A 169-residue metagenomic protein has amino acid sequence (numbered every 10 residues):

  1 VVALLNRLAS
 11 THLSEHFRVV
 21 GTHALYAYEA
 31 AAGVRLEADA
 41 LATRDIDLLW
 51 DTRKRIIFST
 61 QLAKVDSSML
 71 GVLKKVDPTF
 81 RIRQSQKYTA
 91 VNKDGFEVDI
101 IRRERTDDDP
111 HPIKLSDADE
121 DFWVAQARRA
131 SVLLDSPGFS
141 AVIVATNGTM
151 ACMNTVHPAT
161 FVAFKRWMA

Functional and structural regions predicted by a protein language model:
V1-A169: Compositionally biased terminal segments of proteins
